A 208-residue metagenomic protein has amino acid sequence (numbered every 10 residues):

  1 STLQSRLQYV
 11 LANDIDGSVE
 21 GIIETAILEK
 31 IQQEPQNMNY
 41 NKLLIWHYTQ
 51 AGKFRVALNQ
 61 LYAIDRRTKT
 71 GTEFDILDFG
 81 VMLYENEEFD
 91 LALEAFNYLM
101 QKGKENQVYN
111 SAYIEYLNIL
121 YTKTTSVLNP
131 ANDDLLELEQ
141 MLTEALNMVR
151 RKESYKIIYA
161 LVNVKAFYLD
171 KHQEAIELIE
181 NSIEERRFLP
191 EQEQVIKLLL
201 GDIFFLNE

Functional and structural regions predicted by a protein language model:
S1-E208: Acidic, polar-rich low-complexity tracts and alpha-helical solenoid repeat scaffolds
